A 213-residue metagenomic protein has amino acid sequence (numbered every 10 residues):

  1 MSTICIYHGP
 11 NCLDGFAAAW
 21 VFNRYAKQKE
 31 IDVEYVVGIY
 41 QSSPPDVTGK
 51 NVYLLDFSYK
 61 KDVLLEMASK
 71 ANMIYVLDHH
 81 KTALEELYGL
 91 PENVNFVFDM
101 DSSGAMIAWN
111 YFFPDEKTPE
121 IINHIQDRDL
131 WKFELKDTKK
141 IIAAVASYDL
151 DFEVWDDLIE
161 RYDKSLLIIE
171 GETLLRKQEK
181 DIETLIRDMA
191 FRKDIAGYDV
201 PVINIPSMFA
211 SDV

Functional and structural regions predicted by a protein language model:
M1-A143, T184-V213: Replace "Mg2+/Mn2+-dependent" with "divalent metal-dependent
Q126-R192: Hydrophobic, aromatic-enriched interface-forming segments
